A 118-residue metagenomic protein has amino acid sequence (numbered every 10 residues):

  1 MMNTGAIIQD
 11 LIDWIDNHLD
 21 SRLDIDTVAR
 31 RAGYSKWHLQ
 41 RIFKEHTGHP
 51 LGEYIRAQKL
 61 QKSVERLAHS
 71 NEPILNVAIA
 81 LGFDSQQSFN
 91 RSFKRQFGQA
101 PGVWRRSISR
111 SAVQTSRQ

Functional and structural regions predicted by a protein language model:
M1-A6, R91-Q118: …primarily DNA-binding HTH/wHTH and HhH modules…
Q9-D26, E45-L81, S107-Q118: Terminal helix-turn-helix DNA-binding modules in bacterial transcription factors
G33-Y34, R41: N-terminal helix-turn-helix
S35-K36, D84-S85: Short coil turns linking two alpha-helices in DNA-binding domains
